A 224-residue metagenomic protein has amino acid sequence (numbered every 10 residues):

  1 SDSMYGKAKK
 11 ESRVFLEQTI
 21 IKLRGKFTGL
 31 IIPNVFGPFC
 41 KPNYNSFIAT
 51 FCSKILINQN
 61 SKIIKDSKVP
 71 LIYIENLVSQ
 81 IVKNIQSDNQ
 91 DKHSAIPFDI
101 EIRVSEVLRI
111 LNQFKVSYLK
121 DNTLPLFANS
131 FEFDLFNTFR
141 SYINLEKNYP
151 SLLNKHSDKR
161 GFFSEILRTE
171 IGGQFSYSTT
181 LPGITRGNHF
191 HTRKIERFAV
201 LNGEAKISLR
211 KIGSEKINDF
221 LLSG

Functional and structural regions predicted by a protein language model:
D2-P33, S46-I57: Active-site Tyr-X1-5-Lys
G29, L71, E101: Short aromatic/basic micro-patch
P33-N34, S53-I72, D88-I96: A conserved pocket-lining segment of Rossmann-fold NAD(P)-dependent short-chain dehydrogenase/reductase
C40-T50, I64-Q86, S105-R109: Substrate-positioning beta->alpha
N76-K155: Mid/C-terminal beta-alpha module of Rossmann-like enzyme folds, strongest in SDR-family dehydrogenases/epimerases
K147-N188, K194: A short glycine-rich, His/Asp/Glu-containing loop-to-beta-strand
T192-I212: Glycine- and acidic-residue-biased ligand/ion/polar-headgroup-sensing regions
L209-G224: Short acidic-glycine-tyrosine-enriched beta hairpin
